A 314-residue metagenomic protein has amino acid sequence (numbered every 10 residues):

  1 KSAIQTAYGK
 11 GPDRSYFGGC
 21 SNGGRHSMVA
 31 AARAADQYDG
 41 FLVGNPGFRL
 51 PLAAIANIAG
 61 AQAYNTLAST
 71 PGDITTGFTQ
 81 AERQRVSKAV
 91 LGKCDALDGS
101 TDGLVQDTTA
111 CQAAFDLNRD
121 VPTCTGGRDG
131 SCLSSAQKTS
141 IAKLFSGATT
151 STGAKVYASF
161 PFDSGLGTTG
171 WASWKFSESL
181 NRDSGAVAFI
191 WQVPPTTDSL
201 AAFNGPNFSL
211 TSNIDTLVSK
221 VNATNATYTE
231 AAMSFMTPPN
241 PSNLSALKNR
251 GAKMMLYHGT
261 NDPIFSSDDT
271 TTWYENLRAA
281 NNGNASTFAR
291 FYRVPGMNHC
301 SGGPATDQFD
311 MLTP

Functional and structural regions predicted by a protein language model:
K1-P314: C-terminal His-loop and adjacent cap/lid subdomain of alpha/beta-hydrolase
